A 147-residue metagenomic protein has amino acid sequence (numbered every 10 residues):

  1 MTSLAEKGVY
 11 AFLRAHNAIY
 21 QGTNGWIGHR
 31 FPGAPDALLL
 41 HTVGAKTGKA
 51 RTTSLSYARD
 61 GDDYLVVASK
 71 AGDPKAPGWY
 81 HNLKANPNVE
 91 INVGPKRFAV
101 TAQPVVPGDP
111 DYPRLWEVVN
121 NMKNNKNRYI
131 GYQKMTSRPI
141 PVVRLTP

Functional and structural regions predicted by a protein language model:
M1-F31: Extreme N-terminal tail/first-helix region
Q21-G25, P35-L40, K126: Short Pro/Gly-enriched beta-strand edge/turn motifs at strand-loop
G25-W26, T52-T53, Y129-I130: A generic local structural motif
F31-D36, P139: A short, polar/charged loop/turn motif at coil->beta-strand junctions and beta-hairpin connectors
P32, T47-K49, H81-L83: A generic structural micro-feature
P35-A71: Short beta-strand segments
A71-Y129, Q133-P141, P147: Short, structured beta-strand-loop surface elements
